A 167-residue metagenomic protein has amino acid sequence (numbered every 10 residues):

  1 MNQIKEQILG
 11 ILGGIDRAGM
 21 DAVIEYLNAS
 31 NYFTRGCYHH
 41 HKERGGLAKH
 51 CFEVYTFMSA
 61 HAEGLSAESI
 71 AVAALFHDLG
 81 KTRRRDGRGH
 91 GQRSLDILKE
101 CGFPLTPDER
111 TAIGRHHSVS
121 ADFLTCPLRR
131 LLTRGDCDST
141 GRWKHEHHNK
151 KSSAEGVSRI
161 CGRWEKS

Functional and structural regions predicted by a protein language model:
M1-S167: Metal-dependent phosphohydrolase cores
